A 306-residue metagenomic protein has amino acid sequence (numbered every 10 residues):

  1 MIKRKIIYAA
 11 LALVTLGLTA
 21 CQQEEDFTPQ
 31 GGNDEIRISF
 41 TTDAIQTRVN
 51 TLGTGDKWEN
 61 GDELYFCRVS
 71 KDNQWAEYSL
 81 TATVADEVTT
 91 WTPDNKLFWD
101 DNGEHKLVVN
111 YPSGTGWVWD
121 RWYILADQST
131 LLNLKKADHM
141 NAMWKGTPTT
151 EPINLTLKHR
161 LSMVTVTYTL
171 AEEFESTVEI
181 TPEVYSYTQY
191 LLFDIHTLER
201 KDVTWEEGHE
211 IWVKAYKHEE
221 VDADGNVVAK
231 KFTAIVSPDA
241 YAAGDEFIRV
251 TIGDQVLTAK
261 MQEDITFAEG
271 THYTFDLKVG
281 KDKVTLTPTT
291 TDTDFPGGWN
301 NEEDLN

Functional and structural regions predicted by a protein language model:
I2-Y8, V14-N306: Sec-type signal peptide cleavage vicinity
